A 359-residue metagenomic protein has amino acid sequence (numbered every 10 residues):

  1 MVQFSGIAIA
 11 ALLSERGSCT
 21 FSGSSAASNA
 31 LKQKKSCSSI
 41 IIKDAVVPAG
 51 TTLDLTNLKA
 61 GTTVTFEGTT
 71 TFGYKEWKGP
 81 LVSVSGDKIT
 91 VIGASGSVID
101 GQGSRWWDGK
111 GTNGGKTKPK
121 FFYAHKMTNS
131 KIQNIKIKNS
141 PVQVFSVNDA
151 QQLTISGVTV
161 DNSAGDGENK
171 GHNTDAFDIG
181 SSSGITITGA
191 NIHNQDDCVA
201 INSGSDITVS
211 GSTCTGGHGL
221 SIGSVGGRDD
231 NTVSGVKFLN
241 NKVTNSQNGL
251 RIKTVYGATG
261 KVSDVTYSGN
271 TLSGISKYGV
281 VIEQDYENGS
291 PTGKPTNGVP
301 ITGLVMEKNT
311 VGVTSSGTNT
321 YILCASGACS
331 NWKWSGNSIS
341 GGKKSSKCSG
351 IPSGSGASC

Functional and structural regions predicted by a protein language model:
M1-S18: Fungal secretory targeting signals
S18-F21, S25, L58-T62, G93-G96: Extracellular lectin-like interaction modules
S28-K35, V47-T63, T71-V91, Q102-T128 (+6 more regions): Extracellular beta-strand-rich solenoid/capping regions of secreted or surface-exposed proteins that bind or remodel
K43-P48, R251-D264, S268-C359: Extracellular beta-rich repeat passengers
A45, T69, A150, S182 (+5 more regions): An acidic- and aromatic-residue-enriched active-site/binding cleft used to recognize and process polar
A49-L53, Y74-G79, Q102-R105, P141-V147 (+8 more regions): Short glycine/acidic-rich loop motifs that flank beta-strands on beta-rich extracellular proteins
T63, G68, D87-S97, T128-K138 (+8 more regions): Right-handed parallel beta-helix
C198, G226-D229, A258, N288-G289: Short, small-residue-enriched loops and turns at beta-alpha junctions that line or gate enzyme active sites
